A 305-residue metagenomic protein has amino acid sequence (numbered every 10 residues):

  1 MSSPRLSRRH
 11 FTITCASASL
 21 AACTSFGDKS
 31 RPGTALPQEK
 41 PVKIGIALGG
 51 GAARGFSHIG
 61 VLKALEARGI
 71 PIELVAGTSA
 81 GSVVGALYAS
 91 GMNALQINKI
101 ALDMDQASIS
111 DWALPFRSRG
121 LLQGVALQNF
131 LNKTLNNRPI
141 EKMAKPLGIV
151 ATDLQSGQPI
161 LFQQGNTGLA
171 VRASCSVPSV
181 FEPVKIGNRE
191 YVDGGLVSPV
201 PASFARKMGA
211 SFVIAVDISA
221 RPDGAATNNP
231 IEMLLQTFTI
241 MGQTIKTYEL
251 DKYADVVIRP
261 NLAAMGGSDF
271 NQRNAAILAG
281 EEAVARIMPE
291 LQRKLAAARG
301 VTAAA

Functional and structural regions predicted by a protein language model:
S2-V75, L87-A305: Patatin-like phospholipase
G77, G81: Gly/Ala-rich beta-loop-alpha elbow adjacent to hydrolase catalytic centers
